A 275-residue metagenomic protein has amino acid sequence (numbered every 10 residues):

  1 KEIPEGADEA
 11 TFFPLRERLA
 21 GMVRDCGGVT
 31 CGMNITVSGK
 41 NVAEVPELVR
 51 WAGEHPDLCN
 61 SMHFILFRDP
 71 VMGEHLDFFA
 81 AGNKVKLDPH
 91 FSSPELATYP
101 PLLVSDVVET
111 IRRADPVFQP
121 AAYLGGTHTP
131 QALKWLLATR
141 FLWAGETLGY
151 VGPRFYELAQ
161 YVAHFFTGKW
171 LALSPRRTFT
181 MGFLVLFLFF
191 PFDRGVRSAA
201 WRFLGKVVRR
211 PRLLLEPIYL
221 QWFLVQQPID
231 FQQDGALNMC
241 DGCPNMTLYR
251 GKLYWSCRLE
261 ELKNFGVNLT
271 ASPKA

Functional and structural regions predicted by a protein language model:
K1-L66: Radical SAM/AdoMet-radical enzyme domain recognition
E2-G6, G39-K40, C59-D106, P120-A144: Flexible glycine/acidic-rich beta-alpha junction loops that bind and position SAM and/or redox cofactors in anaerobic
R16, V45, P100-V108: A structural signal for well-ordered alpha-helical scaffolds and beta->alpha junctions
R18-T30, V107-A121: A structural motif corresponding to the C-terminal end of an alpha-helix and its immediate exit/capping segment
G32, S61-F64, A122-Y123, T247 (+1 more regions): A structural signal for short, well-ordered beta-strand segments and their strand-loop junctions that often border
S38-K40, F67-D69, K252-L253, E260-L262: Short, solvent-exposed loop/turn segments at secondary-structure junctions
V42-E47, G73-H75, C257-R258: A short acidic (Asp/Glu
Q131-A275: Radical SAM enzyme core and accessory elements
